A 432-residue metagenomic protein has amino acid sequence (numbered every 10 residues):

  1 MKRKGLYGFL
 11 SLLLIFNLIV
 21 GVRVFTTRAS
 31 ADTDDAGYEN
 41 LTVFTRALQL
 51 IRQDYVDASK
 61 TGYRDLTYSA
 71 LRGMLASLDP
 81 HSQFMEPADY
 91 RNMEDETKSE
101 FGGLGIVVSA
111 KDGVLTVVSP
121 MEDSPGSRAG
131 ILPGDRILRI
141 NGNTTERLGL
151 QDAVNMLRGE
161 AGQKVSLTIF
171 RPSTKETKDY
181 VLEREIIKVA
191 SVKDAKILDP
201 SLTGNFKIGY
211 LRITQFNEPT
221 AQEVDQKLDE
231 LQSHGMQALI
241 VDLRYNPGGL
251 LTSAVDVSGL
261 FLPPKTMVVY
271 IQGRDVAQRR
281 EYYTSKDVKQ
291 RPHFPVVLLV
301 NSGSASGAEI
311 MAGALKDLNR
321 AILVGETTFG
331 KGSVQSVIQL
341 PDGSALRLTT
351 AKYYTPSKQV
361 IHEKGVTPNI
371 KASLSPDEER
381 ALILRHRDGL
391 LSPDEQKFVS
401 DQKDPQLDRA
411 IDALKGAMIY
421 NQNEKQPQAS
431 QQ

Functional and structural regions predicted by a protein language model:
M1-K4, Q432: Positively charged n-region of N-terminal signal peptides that target proteins for export
Y7-R23: Hydrophobic membrane-insertion alpha-helices, especially the h-region of bacterial N-terminal signal peptides
T27-D32, R46-Y55, D388-D394: Acidic/histidine-rich, surface-exposed loop or edge segments in extracytoplasmic proteins
A31-N40, Q49-L50, D54-Y63, T116-P120 (+2 more regions): Cleft-lining beta-strand/loop regions that shape enzyme active-site pockets
D35-G37, V43-R46, S69-A76: N-terminal, post-cleavage mature segments of outer-membrane and organellar outer-membrane proteins involved
R52-V118, K164-S166, F170-D194, L198 (+3 more regions): Extended, small/polar residue-biased N-terminal targeting/export presequences and adjacent propeptide/linker tracts
E96-K98, R158, D401: Short Gly/Pro-enriched turn/cap motifs at secondary-structure boundaries
A345, K352-Q432: Conserved functional hotspot residues or short segments at active or partner-binding sites across diverse domains
